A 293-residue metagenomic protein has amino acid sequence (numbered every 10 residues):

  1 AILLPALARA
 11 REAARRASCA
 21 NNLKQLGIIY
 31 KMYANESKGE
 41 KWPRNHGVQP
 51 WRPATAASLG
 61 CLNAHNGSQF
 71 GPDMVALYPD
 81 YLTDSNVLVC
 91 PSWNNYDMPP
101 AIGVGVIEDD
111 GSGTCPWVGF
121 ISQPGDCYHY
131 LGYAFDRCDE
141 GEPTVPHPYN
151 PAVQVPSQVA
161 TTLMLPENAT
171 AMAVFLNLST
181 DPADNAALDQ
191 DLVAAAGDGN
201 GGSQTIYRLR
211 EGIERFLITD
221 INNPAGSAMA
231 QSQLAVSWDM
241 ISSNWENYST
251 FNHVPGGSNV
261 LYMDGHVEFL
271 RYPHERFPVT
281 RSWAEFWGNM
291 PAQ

Functional and structural regions predicted by a protein language model:
A1-T162: Hydrophobic alpha-helical segments and their capping/adjacent flexible loops that form interface surfaces
N21-N22, N35, N45, N63-N66 (+12 more regions): Detector for Asparagine
L26, P79, N185, D189 (+2 more regions): Intrinsically disordered, low-complexity regions
I102-G103, T144-V174, L261-Q293: Contiguous hydrophobic segments
D126, Y133-M240: Acidic, glycine-rich loop-and-strand cores that form catalytic or ligand-binding grooves in diverse globular domains
I213-Q293: C-terminal accessory segments of extracellular proteins
